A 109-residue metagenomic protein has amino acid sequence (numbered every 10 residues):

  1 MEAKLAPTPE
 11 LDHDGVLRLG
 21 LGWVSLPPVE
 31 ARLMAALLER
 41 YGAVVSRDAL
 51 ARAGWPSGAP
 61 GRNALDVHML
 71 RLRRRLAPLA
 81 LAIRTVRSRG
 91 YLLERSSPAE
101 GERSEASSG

Functional and structural regions predicted by a protein language model:
M1-T8, R73, S108-G109: Basic, amphipathic DNA-recognition helix from helix-turn-helix-like DNA-binding domains
T8-A35, V44, A59, T85 (+1 more regions): A structural micro-motif at secondary-structure boundaries
L21-V24, R32-H68, R74, P78-L79: Positively charged, aromatic-enriched patches within helix-turn-helix-type DNA-binding elements, predominantly
A80-I83, G90: Residues at or immediately flanking beta-strands
